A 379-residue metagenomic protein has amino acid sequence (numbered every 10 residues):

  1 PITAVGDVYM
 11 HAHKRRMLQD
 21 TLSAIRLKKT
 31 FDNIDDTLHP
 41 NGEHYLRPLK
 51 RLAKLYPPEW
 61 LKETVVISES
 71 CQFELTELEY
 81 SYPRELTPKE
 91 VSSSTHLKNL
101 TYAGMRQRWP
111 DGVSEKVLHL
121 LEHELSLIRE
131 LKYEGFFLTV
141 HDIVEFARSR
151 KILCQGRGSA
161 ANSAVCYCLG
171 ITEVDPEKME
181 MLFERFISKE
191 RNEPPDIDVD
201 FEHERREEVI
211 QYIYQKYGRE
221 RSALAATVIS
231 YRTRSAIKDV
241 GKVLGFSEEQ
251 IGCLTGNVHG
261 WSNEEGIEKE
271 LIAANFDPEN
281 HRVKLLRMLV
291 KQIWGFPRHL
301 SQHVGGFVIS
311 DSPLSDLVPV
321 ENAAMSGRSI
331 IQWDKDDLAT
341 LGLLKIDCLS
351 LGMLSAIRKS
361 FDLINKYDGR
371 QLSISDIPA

Functional and structural regions predicted by a protein language model:
P1-A379: Alpha-helical scaffold/interaction cores of sigma-54-like transcription cofactors and many family A DNA polymerases
